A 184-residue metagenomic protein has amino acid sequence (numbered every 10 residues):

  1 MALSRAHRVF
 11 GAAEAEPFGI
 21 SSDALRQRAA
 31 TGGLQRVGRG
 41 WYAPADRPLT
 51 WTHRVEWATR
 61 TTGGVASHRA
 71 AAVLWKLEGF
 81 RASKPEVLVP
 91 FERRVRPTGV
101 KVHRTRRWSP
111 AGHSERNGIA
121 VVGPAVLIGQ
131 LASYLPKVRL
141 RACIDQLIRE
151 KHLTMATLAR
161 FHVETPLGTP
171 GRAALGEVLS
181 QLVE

Functional and structural regions predicted by a protein language model:
M1-A174: Short gly/ser-rich loop at a beta-strand->alpha-helix junction or flexible surface loop bordering the NTP-binding
L175-E184: Nucleic-acid endo/exonuclease domains
